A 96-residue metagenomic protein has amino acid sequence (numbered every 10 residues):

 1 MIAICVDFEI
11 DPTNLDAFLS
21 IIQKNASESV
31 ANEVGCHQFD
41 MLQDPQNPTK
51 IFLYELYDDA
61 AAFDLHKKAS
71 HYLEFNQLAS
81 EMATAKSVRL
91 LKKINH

Functional and structural regions predicted by a protein language model:
I2, D40-T49, N76-H96: Glycine-rich beta-strand-turn "strand-cap" elements at beta-sheet edges
I2-A31: N-terminal first-folded block
I2-E9, Q38-K67: Short, well-ordered beta-strand segments in beta-rich or mixed alpha/beta enzyme and ligand-binding folds
D11, S70, N95-H96: Short flexible/disordered coil segments
N14, T49, H71: Short phosphate-engaging motifs
N14-D16, A61, H96: Residue-level signal for secondary-structure boundary sites
K24-Q38, L56-R89: An amphipathic, aromatic/His-enriched active-site/gating alpha helix that lines ligand/cofactor pockets
